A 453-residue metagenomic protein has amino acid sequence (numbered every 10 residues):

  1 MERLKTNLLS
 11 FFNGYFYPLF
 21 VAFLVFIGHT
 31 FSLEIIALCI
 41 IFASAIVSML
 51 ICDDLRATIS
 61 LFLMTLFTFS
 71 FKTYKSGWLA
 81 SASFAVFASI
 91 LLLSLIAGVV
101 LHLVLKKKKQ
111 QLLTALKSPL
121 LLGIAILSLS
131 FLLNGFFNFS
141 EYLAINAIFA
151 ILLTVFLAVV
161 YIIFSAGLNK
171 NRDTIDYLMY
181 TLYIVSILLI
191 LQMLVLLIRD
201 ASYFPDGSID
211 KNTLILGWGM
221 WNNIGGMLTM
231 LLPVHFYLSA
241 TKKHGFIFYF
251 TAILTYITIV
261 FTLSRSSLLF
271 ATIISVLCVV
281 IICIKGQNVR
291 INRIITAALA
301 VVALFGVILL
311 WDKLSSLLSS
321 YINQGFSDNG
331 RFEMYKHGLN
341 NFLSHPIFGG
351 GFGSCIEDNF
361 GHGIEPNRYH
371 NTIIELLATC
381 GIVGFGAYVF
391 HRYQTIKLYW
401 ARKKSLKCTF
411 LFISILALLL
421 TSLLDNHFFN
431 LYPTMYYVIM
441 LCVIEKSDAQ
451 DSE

Functional and structural regions predicted by a protein language model:
M1-Y17, T241-K242, K404-L406, N426 (+1 more regions): A juxtamembrane structural motif centered on a specific transmembrane helix
E2-L103, F131-N134, L418: N-terminal signal-anchor transmembrane segment
V21-L24, L231-P233, K407-T421, H427-E453: Transmembrane alpha-helices of multi-pass inner-membrane enzymes
A45, I124-S128, L132, F156-Y161 (+5 more regions): Alpha-helical transmembrane segments of multi-pass inner-membrane proteins
F84-L95, S118-F131, E141-A166, D176-Y177 (+1 more regions): Aromatic-anchored transmembrane helix interface
L191-L197, I282-I322, L339-S344: A membrane-periplasm/extracellular boundary helix in multi-pass inner-membrane enzymes that assemble envelope glycans
H244, V280, C380-L419: Hydrophobic transmembrane alpha-helices and their immediate junctions
L318-C380: Long extracytoplasmic/lumenal interhelical loops at the membrane interface of multi-pass membrane proteins
